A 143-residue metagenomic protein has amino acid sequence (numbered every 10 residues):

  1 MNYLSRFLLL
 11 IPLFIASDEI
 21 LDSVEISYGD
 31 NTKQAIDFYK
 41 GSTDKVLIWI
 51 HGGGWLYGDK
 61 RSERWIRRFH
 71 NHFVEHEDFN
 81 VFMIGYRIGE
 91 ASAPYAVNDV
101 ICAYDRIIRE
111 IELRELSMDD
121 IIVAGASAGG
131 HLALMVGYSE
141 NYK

Functional and structural regions predicted by a protein language model:
N2-L10: Sec-dependent signal peptide recognition, specifically the positively charged N-region followed immediately by
F14-S42: N-terminal cap/lid segment of alpha/beta-hydrolase-fold proteins
T43-K45, E77-F79, M118-D120: Loop/turn elements at helix/coil->beta-strand transitions in domains of secreted/extracellular proteins
D44-G54: Short beta-strand element of the alpha/beta-hydrolase
G53, G85-G89: Short beta-to-alpha linker loops that shape the active-site pocket of alpha/beta-hydrolase fold enzymes
G54-Y57, R61-S62, V81, R106: Serine-hydrolase catalytic-loop signature spanning alpha/beta hydrolases and amidase-signature enzymes
R61-F82: Short amphipathic alpha-helix adjacent to the substrate-entry channel of hydrolases
C102-K143: Primarily recognizes the serine-hydrolase "nucleophile elbow" in alpha/beta-hydrolase and SGNH/GDSL folds
